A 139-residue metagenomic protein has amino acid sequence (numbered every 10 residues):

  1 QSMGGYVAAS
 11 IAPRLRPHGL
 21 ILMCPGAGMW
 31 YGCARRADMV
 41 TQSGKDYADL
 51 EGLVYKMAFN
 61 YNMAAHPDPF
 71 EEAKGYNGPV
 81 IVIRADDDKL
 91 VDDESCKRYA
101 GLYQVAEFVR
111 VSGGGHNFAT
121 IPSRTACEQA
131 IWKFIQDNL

Functional and structural regions predicted by a protein language model:
Q1-G4, A8: Gly/Ala-rich beta-loop-alpha elbow adjacent to hydrolase catalytic centers
G5, G115-H116: Conserved glycosyltransferase catalytic-site signature
I11-A12: Aromatic pocket-lining residues of Rossmann-like dinucleotide-binding sites
L15-E94, R98, Q104-R110, G115 (+2 more regions): The alpha/beta-hydrolase serine catalytic core
I135-L139: Short, hydrophobic alpha-helical segments
